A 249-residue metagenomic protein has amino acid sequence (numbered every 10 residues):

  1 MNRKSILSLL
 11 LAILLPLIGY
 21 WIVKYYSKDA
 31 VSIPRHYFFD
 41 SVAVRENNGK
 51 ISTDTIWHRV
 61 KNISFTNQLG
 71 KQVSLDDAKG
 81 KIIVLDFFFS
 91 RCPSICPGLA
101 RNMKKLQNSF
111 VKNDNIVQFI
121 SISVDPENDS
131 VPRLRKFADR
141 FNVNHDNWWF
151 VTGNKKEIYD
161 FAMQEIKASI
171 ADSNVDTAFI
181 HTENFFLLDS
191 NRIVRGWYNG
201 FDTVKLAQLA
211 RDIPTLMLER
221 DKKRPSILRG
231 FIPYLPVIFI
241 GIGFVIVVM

Functional and structural regions predicted by a protein language model:
M1-R59, F239-M249: N-terminal targeting signals for export/organelle localization
K61, V73-M103, F119-I120: Short active-site neighborhood of thiol/selenol oxidoreductases, capturing the structured segment around
N62-S64, F186: Residue-level detector of beta-strand face positions
A100-F161: Structural microenvironment flanking redox-active thiols in thiol-disulfide oxidoreductases
D146-W148, Y159, E165-A171, F179-F186: Structural micro-motif
N174-M249: Thiol-/selenol-based redox modules, centered on thioredoxin-like and closely related oxidoreductase domains
